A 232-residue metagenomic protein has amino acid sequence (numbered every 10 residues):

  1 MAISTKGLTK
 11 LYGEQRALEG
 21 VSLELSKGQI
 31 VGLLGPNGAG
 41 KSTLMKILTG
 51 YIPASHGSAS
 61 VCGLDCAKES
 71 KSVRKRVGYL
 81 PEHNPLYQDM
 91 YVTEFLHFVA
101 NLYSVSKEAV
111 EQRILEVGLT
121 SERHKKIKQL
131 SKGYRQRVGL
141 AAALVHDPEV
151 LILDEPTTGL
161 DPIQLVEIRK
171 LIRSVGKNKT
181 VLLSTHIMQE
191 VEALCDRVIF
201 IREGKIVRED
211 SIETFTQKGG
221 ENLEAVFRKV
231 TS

Functional and structural regions predicted by a protein language model:
T49: Helix-to-loop junction immediately C-terminal to a conserved catalytic motif
G57-K68, S72-V73: Conserved ABC transporter NBD signature motif
H97, N101, S106-R123: Conserved ABC ATPase "signature" region
V145-E149: A short, proline-enriched helix->beta-strand linker immediately N-terminal to the Walker B motif in ABC-type P-loop
L151-E155: Catalytic Walker B motif of ABC-type/P-loop ATPase nucleotide-binding domains
E209-D210: ABC ATPase "signature
